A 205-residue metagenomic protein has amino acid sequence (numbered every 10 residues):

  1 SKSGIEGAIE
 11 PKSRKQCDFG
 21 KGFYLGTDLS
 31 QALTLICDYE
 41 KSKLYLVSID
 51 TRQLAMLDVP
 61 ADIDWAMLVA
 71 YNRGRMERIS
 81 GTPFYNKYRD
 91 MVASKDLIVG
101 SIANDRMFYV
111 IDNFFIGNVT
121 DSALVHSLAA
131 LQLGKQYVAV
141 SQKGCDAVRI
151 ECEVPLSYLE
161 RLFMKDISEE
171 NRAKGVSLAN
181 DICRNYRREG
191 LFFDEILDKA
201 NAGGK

Functional and structural regions predicted by a protein language model:
S1, L25-T27, V47: Short His-Asn-centered micro-motif
S1-Q16: Short aromatic-glycine-(Arg/Gly/Cys) micro-motifs in beta-strand/loop hairpins
E6-G7, D38-K43, T51-K205: Conserved NAD+-utilizing ADP-ribose enzyme module
R14-Y39: Extended catalytic/binding region for NAD+/ADP-ribose chemistry, centered on the ART fold
